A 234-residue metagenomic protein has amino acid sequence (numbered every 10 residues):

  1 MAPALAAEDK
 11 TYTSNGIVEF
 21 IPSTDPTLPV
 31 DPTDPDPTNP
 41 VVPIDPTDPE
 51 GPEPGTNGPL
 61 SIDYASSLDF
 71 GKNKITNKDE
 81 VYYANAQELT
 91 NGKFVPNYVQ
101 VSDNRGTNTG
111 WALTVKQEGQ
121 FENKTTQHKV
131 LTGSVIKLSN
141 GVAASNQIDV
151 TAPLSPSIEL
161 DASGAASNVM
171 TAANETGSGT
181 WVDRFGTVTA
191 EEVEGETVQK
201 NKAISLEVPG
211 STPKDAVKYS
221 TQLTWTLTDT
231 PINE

Functional and structural regions predicted by a protein language model:
P3-E234: Signature of Gram-negative chaperone-usher
